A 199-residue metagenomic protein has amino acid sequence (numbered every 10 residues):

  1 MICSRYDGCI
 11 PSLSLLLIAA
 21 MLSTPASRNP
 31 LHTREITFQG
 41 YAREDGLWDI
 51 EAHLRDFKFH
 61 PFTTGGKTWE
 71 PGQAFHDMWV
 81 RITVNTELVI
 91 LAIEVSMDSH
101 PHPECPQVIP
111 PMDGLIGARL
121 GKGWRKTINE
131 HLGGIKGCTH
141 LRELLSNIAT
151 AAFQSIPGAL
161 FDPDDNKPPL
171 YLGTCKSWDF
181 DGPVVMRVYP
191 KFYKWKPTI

Functional and structural regions predicted by a protein language model:
M1-A20: N-terminal amphipathic/basic-hydrophobic helices that include classical n-h-c signal peptides and signal-anchor
C3-Y6, F38, Y171, F180: Intrinsically disordered, low-complexity segments enriched in small/polar residues
I18-H32, I156-P163: Short N-terminal helix-initiation segments at or just after the protein's N-terminus
T24-D49, H53-T64, D77: N-terminal intrinsically disordered, cationic/polar leader segments that include organellar targeting peptides
L54-I199: Active-site- and interface-proximal helix/loop "cap" or "latch" segments in soluble metabolic and energy-transducing
